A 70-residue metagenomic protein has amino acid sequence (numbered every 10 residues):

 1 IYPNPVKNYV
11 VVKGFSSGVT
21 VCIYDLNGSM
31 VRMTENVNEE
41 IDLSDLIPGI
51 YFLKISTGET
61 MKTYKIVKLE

Functional and structural regions predicted by a protein language model:
I1-E70: C-terminal outer-membrane/trafficking sorting elements
